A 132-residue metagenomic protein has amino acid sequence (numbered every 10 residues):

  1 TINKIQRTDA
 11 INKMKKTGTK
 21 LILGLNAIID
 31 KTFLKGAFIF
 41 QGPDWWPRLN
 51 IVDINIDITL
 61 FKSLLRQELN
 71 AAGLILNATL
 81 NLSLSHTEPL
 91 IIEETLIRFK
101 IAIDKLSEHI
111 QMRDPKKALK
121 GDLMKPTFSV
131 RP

Functional and structural regions predicted by a protein language model:
T1-L23: Structural signature of PLP-dependent enzymes
I2, D53, L80: Short, histidine-centered active-site or binding-site loop motifs used for metal coordination, general acid-base
K4, K20-F33, L60, L64-L74 (+1 more regions): Generic non-transmembrane alpha-helical segments
Q6-T8, A71-P132: PLP-dependent enzyme catalytic core of the Aspartate aminotransferase-like
K13, A37, N77-A78: A local structural micro-motif
M14, L49, L69, T87: Hydrophobic, well-ordered secondary-structure elements that form the walls of internal hydrophobic environments
G18-L65, G121-P132: Conserved PLP-binding catalytic core of the aspartate aminotransferase-like
